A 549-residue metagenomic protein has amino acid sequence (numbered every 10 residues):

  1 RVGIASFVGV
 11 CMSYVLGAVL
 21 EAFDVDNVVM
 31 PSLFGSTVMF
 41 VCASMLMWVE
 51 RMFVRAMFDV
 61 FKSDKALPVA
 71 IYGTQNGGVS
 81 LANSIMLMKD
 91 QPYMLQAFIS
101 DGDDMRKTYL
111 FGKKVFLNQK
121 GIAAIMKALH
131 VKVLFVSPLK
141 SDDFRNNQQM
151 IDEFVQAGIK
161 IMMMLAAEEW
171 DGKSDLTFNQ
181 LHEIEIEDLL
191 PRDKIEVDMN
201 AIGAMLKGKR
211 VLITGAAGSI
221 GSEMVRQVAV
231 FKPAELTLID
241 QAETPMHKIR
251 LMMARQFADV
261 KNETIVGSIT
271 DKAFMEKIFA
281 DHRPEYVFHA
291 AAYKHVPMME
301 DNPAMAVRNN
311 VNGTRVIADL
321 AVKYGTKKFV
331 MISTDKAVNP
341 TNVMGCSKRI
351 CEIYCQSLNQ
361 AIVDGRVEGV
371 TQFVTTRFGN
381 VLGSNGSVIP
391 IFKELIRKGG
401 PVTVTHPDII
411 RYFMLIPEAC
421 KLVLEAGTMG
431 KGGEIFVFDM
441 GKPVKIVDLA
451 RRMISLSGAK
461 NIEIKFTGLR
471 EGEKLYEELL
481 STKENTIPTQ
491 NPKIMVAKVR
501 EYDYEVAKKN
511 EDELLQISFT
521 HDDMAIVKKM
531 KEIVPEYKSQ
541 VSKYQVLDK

Functional and structural regions predicted by a protein language model:
R1-I71: Aromatic-rich membrane-interfacial microdomains
E50-K173, T244-K248, R255, N262-E263 (+1 more regions): A solvent-exposed beta-alpha-beta segment
R145-M164, E235-A242, D281, D301-K328: NAD(P)-cofactor binding segment of oxidoreductase domains
N147-R210, V322: Flexible, Lys/Arg-rich cytosolic regulatory linkers and terminal tails that connect or flank
K173, H289, Y293-I353, S357 (+1 more regions): Conserved Rossmann-fold NAD(P)-dependent oxidoreductase catalytic core, especially the SDR/UDP-sugar
A201-G203, K323, S357-K549: Strand-loop microenvironment adjacent to phosphate/nucleotide-handling motifs in alpha/beta enzyme folds
V211-A229: N-terminal Rossmann NAD(P)H-binding glycine-rich loop of SDR-like oxidoreductase domains
V266-Y286: Conserved Rossmann-fold cofactor-binding substructure of NAD(P)-dependent oxidoreductases
